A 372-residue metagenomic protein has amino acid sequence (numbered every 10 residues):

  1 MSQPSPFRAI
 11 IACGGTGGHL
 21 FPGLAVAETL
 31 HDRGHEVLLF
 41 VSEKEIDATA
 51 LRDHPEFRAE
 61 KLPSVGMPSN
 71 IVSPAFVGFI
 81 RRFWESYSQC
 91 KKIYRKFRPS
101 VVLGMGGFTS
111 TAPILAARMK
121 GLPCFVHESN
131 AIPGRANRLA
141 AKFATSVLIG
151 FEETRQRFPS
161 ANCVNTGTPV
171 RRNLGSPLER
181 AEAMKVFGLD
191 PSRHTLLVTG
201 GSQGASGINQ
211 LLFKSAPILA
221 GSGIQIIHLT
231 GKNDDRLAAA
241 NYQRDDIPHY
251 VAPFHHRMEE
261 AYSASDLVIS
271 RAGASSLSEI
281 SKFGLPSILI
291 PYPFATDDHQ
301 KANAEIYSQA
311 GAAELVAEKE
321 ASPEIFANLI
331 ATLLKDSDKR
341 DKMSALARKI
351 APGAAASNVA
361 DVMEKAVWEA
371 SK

Functional and structural regions predicted by a protein language model:
P6-G14, H31-E85, D234: Conserved nucleotide-sugar phosphate-binding/catalytic loop shared by glycosyltransferases and other
H19-H31: Short amphipathic alpha-helix
E36, F57-R58, R118-A181: Active-site-proximal region of nucleotide-activated glycan assembly enzymes, centered on histidine/acidic-rich loops
E45-P55, M67, R180-V268, Q300-E305 (+2 more regions): Donor-nucleotide binding loops and adjacent catalytic segments primarily of GT-B fold Leloir glycosyltransferases
I46-T49, P99-K120: An aromatic- and histidine-rich active-site surface loop
P99-V101, H255, S263-S278, L285: Acidic donor-binding loop of glycosyltransferase active sites
K339-G353: A short, well-ordered alpha-helix in the C-terminal region of glycosyltransferases
G353-K372: C-terminal alpha-helical cap of glycosyltransferases
